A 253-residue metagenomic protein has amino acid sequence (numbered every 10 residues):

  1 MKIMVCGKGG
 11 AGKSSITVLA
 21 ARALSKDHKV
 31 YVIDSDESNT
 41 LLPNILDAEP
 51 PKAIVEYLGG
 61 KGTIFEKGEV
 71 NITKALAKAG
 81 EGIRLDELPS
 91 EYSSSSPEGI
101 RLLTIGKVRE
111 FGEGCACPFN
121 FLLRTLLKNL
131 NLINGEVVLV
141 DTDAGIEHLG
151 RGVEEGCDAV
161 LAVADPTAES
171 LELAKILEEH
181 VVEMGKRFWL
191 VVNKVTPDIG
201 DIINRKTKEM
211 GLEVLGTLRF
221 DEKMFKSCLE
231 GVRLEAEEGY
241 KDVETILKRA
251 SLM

Functional and structural regions predicted by a protein language model:
V5: Hydrophobic anchor at the beta1->P-loop junction of P-loop NTPases
G9-G10: Walker A (P-loop) phosphate-binding loop of P-loop NTPases
K13: Conserved lysine of the Walker
I16: Hydrophobic positions on the alpha1 helix immediately C-terminal to the Walker A/P-loop
S25-E98: N-terminal phosphate/diphosphate-binding loop that engages ATP/GTP or pyrophosphate donors across diverse enzyme folds
K26, P118-K226: Conserved catalytic-core segment of NTP-binding enzymes
A79-Y92, L102-V140: Cytosolic-facing regulatory segments adjacent to core modules
C228-Y240: C-terminal boundary of histidine-terminating zinc-finger modules
